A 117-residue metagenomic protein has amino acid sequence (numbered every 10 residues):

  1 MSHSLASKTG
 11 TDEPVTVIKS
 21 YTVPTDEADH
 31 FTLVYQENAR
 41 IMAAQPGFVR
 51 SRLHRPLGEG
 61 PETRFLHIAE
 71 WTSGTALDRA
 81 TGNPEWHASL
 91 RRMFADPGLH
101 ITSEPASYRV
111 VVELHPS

Functional and structural regions predicted by a protein language model:
S2-A6, G10, R40-V49, E70-A106: An amphipathic, aromatic/His-enriched active-site/gating alpha helix that lines ligand/cofactor pockets
P14-Y21: Active-site-flanking beta-strand signature of metal-NTP-handling nucleotidyl enzymes and homologous cyclase-like
T22, I68-E70: Short hydrophobic/aromatic beta-strand micro-patches that form the beta-sheet surface supporting nucleotide- or nucleic
T22-T32: Short, surface-exposed ligand-recognition loops at beta-strand->loop->(often short) alpha-helix junctions that present
A39-L66: Short, glycine- and small/hydrophobic-rich beta-strand elements in well-ordered beta-sheets
R55, S107-R109: A general secondary-structure junction signal
R109-S117: Short, low-order "capping/linker" segments at domain edges
